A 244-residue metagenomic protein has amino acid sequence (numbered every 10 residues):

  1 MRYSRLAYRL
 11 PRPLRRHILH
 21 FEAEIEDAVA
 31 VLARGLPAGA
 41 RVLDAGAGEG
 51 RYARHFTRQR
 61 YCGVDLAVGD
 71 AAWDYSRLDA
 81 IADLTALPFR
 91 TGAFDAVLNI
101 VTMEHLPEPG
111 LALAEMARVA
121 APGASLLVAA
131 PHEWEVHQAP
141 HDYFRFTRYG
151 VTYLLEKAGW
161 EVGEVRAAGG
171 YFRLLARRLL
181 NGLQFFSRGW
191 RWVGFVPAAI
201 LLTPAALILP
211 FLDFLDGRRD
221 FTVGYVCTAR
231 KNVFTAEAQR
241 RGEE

Functional and structural regions predicted by a protein language model:
M1-T91, A96-N99, L113, T222-Y225 (+1 more regions): Conserved N-terminal segment of class I S-adenosyl-L-methionine
R51-A53, P107, V136: Glycine/Thr-rich phosphate-binding loops of Rossmann-like dinucleotide-binding domains
P88-R90, P107, T147: GHKL-family ATP-binding catalytic core of two-component histidine kinases
I100-H105: Short catalytic micro-motifs in class I SAM-dependent methyltransferases
G110-L111, E115, A121, S125-N232: S-adenosyl-L-methionine-dependent methyltransferase catalytic module, highlighting the catalytic core
T235-E244: Short, low-complexity, charge-dense intrinsically disordered segments
